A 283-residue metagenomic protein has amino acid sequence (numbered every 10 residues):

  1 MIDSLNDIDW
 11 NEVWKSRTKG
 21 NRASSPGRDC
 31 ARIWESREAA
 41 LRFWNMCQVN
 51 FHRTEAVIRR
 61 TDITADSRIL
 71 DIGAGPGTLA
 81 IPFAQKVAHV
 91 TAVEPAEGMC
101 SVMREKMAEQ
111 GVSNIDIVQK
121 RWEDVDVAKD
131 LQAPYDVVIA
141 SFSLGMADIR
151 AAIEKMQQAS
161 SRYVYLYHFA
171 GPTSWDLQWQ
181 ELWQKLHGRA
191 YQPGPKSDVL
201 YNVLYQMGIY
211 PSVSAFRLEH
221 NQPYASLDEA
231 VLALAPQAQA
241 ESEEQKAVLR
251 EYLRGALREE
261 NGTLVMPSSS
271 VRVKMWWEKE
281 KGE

Functional and structural regions predicted by a protein language model:
M1-D62: Conserved class I S-adenosyl-L-methionine
G73-G77: Class I SAM-dependent methyltransferase "Motif I" SAM/SAH-binding loop
T78-L79, F83-D124: Class I SAM-dependent methyltransferase SAM/SAH-binding core
Y135-R150: A short SAM/SAH-binding and catalytic strip from SAM-dependent methyltransferases
R150-Y165: A short glycine-rich, Lys/Arg-flanked "PGG" loop and its adjoining helix->strand segment in the class I
Y165-G188: Conserved class I S-adenosyl-L-methionine
P193-G208, S214: Short alpha-helix
Y210-E283: Conserved Class I S-adenosyl-L-methionine
